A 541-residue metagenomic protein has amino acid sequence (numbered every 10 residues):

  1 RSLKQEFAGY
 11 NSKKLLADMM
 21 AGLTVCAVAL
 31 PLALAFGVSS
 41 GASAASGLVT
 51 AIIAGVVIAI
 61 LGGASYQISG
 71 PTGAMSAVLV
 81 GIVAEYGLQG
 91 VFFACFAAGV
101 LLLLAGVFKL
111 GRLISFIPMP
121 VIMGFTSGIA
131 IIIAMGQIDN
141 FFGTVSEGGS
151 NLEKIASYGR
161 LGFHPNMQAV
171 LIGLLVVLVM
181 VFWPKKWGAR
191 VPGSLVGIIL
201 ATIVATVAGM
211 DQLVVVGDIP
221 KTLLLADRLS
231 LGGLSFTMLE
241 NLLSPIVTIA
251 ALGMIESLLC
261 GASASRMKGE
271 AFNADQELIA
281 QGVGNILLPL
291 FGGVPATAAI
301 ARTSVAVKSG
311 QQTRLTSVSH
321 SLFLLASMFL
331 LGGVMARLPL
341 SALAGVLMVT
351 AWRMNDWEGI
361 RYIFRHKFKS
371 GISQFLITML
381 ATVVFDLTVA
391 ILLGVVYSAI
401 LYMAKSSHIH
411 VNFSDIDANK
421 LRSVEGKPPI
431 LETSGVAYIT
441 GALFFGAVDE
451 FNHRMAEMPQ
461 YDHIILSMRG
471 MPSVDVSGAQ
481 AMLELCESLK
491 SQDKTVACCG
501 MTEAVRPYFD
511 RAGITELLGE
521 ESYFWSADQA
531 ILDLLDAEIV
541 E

Functional and structural regions predicted by a protein language model:
R1-D417, D493, G513: Transmembrane helical cores of multi-pass ion-transport proteins
F7, L101, A271, I439-T440 (+2 more regions): Conserved short-loop catalytic and cofactor-binding motifs
I68, C498, Y523: Conserved SAM-binding loop
I129, M468, W525: Residues that line or immediately flank small-molecule/substrate-binding pockets and catalytic motifs
K221, L225, G441, S526: Active-site donor-binding loop signature of nucleotide-sugar glycosyltransferases
L322, V505-R506, W525: Short secondary-structure capping/turn micro-motifs that flank functional sites
R353-L517, L535-E541: The feature marks cytosolic C-terminal regulatory regions of anion transporters and related permeases
L518-D533: Short acidic-hydrophobic, aromatic-tinged amphipathic segments that line or gate anion-handling sites
